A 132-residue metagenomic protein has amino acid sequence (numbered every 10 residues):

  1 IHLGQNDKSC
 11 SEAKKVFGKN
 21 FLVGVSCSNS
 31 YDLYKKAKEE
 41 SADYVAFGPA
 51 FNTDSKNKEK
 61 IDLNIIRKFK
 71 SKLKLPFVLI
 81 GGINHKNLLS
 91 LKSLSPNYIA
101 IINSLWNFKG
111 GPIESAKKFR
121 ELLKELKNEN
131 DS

Functional and structural regions predicted by a protein language model:
I1-K14, F21-A37, D43-P49, T53-K56 (+1 more regions): Catalytic beta/alpha-barrel core
Q5-A13, A46-K58, K92-L122: Glycine-rich phosphate-binding active-site loops on the catalytic face of alpha/beta enzymes
E12-A13, N29-D43, K72-L79, I83-I101 (+2 more regions): Catalytic cores of alpha/beta
G18, D62-N64, G111: Glycine-centered helix-coil hinge/cap
K19-N20, K74: A generic structural signal for alpha->beta connector loops
K56-D62, R67: Substrate-recognition "cap/lid" segment bordering the active-site pocket of phosphatases
E125-S132: Extended, intrinsically disordered, low-complexity segments
